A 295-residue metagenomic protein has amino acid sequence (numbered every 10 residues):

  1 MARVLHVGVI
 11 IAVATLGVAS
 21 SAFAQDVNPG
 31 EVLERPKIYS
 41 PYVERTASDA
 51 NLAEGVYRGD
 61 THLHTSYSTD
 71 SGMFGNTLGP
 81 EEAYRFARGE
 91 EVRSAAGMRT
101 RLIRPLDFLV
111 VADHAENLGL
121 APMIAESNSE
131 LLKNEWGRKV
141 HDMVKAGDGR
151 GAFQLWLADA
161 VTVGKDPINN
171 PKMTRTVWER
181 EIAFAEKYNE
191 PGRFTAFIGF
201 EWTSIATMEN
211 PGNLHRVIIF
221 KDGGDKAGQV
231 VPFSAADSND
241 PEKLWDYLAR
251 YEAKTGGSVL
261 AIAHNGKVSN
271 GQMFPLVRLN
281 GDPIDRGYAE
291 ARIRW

Functional and structural regions predicted by a protein language model:
M1-V9: Bacterial N-terminal signal peptides that target proteins for export
G8-A19: Bacterial N-terminal signal peptides
V18-D26: Bacterial Sec-dependent signal peptides at the C-terminal "C-region" and cleavage site
Q25-W295: Extended, charged catalytic domains and RNA/DNA-binding interfaces, predominantly in divalent-metal-using enzymes
